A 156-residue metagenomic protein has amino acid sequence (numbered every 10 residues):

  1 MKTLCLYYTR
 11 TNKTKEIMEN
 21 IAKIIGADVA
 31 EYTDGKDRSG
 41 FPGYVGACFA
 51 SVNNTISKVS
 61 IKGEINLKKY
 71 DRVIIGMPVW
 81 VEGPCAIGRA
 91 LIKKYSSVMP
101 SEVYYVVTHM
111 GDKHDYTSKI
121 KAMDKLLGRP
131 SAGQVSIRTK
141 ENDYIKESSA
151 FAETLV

Functional and structural regions predicted by a protein language model:
M1-I75, E82-C85, L91-K94, G128-P130 (+1 more regions): N-terminal beta1-alpha1-beta2 submodule of the flavodoxin-like/Rossmannoid cofactor-binding fold
T11, K36, W80-V81, M110-K113 (+1 more regions): Solvent-exposed loop/turn segments at secondary-structure junctions within structured extracellular/periplasmic domains
G40-V45, T117-K119, K146-E147: Short aromatic-enriched loop/helix-cap "lid" or pocket-rim segments at secondary-structure transitions that line
I75-G76, Y105: Redox-cofactor binding/interface segments in oxidoreductases and associated redox assembly factors
I87-K93, S118-K121, E147-A152: Charged helix-capping and loop-helix junction motifs
P100-S101: A glycine-biased structural micro-motif
Y104-R138: Short, glycine-/small-residue-rich phosphate/pyrophosphate-handling segment
P130-V156: Glycine-rich phosphate/pyrophosphate-binding loop and the adjoining helix
